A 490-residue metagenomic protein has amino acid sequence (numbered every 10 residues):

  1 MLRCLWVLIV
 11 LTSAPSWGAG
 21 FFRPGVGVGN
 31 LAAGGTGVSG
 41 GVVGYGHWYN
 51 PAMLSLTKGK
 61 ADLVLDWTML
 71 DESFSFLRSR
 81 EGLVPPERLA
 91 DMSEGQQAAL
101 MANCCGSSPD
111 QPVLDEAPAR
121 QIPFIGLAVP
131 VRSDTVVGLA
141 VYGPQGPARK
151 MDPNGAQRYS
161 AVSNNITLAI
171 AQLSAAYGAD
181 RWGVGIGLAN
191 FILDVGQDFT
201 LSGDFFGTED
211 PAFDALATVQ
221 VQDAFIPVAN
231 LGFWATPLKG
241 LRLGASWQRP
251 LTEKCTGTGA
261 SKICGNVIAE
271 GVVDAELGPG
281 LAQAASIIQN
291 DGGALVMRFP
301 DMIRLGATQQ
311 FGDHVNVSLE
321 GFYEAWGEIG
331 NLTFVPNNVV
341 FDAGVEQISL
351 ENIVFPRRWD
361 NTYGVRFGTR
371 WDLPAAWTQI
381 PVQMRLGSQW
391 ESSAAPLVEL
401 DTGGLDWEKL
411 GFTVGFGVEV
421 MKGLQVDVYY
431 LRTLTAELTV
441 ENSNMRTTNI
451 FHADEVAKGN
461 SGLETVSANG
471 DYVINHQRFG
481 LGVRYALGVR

Functional and structural regions predicted by a protein language model:
C4-S13: Bacterial N-terminal signal peptides
L5, C104-G106, G265: Secreted/luminal cysteine- and crosslink-motif detector
P15-V137, V141-Y142, L431, T435: N-terminal, post-signal peptide beta-strand-biased segments of exported outer-membrane/organellar beta-barrel and other
W17-L31, A90-A99, R120-R490: Outer-membrane beta-barrel porins/channels
